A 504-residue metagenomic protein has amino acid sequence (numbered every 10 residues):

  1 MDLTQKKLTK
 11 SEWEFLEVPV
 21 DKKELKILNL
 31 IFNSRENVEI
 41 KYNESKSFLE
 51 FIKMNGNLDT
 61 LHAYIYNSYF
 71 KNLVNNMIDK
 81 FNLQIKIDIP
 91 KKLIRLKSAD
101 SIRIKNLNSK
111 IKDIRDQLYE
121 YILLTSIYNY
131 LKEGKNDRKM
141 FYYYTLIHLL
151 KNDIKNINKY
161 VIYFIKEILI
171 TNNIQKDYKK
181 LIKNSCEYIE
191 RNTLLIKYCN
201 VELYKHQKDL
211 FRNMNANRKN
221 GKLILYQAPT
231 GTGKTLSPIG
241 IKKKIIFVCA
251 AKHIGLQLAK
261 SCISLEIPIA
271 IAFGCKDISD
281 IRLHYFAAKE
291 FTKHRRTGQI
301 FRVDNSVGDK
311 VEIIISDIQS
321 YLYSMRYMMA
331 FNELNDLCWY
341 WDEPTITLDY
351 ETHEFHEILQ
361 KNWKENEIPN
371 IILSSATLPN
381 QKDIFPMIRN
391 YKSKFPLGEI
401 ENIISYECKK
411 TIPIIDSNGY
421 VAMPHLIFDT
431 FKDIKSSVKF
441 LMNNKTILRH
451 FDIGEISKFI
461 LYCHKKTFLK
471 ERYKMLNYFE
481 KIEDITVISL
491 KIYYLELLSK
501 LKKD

Functional and structural regions predicted by a protein language model:
M1-D504: N-terminal helicase ATP-binding lobe
